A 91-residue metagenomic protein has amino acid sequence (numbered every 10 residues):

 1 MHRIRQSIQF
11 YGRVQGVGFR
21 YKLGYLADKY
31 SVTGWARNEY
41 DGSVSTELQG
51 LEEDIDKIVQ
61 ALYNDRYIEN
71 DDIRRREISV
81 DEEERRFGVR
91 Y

Functional and structural regions predicted by a protein language model:
M1-Y91: Intrinsically disordered, low-complexity, mixed-charge
